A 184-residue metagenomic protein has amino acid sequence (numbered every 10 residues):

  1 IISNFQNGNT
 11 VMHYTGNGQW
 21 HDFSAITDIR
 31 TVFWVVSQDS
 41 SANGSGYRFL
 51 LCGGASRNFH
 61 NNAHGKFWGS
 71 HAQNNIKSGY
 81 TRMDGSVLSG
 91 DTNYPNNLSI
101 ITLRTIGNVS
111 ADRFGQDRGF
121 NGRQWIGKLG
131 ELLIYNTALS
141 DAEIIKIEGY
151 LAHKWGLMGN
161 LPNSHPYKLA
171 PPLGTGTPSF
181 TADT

Functional and structural regions predicted by a protein language model:
I1-N75, G119-R123, T137-K146: Extracellular glycan-recognition modules
N7, I29, N96, V109 (+1 more regions): Short, solvent-exposed loop/turn segments at the edges of secondary structure
W20-F23, K66-L98: Short, aromatic/His-centered strand-loop micro-motif at the edge of beta-sheets
T31-S40, I101-L103, L129-N136, L151: Short hydrophobic/aromatic patches on beta-strands that form ligand-binding or substrate-lining surfaces
I106-L139: Extracellular glycan-interaction patches encoded by glycine-rich segments
E131-D183: Extended recognition patches within non-cytosolic domains
